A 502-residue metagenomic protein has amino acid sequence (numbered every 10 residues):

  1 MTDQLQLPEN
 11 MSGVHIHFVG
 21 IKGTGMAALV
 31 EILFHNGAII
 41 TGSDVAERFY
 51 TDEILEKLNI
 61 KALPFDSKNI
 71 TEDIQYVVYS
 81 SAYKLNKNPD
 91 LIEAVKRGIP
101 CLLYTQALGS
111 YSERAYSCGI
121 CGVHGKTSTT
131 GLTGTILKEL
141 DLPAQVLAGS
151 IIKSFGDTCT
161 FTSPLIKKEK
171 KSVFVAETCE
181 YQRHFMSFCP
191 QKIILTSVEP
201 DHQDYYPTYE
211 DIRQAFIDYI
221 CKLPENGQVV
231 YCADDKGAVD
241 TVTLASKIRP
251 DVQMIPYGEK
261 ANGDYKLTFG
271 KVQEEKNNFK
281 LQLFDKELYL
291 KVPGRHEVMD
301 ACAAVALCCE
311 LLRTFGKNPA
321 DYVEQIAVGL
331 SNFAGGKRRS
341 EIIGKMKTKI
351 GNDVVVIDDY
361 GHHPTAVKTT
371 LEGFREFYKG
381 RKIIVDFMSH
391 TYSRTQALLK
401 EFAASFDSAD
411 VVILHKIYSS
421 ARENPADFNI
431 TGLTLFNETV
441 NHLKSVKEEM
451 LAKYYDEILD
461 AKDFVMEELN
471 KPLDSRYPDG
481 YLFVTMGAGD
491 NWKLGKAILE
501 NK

Functional and structural regions predicted by a protein language model:
M1-E47, E56-A62, D73, V77 (+5 more regions): ATP-dependent carboxylate-amine ligase
Q4-Q6, T268-K286: Acidic-glycine-rich active-site phosphate/pyrophosphate-binding loop
L5-V14, I32-H35, E56, K68-I70 (+5 more regions): Phosphate-binding loop of NTP-binding sites
D44, L63-S67, L102-G109, L147-S150 (+4 more regions): Beta-strand->loop->alpha-helix junctions that form or flank phosphate-binding loops in nucleotide-handling enzymes
E47-D52, I70, K84-K87, S154-F155 (+5 more regions): Short, charged/polar "capping" segments at the starts of alpha-helices and the immediately preceding loops
Q75-K87: Short beta-strand-loop/turn "lid" adjacent to the catalytic site in phosphate-handling enzymes
V77-S80, A176-E177, L195, Y231 (+2 more regions): Redox-cofactor binding/interface segments in oxidoreductases and associated redox assembly factors
R114-Y116, E259, Q282-L290, K345-V354: Glycine/charged-rich beta-loop-alpha catalytic/anionic-binding loops adjacent to active sites
